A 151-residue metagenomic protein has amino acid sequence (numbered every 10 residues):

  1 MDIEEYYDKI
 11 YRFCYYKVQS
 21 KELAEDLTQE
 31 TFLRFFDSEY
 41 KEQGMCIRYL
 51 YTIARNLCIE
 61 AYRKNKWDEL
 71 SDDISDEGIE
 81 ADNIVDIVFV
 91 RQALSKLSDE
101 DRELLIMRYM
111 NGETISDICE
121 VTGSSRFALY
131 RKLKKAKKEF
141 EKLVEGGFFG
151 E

Functional and structural regions predicted by a protein language model:
M1-R12, Y16, E22-E25, R102: A short, charge-rich alpha-helical start-of-domain segment used by transcription regulators
Y11, F32, S98, R102 (+1 more regions): C-terminal flanking helix
R12, D26-L33, D37, G44-N56: Structural recognition of an alpha-helix C-terminal capping motif at a helix-to-coil junction
M45, T52-D72: Arg/Lys-rich amphipathic alpha helix in sigma70-family domain 2
N65, D72-S95: Acidic, proline/glycine-rich intrinsically disordered inter-domain spacer in sigma factors
L104-R108: A short pre-motif secondary-structure segment
S116, E120-F148: DNA-recognition helix of helix-turn-helix
